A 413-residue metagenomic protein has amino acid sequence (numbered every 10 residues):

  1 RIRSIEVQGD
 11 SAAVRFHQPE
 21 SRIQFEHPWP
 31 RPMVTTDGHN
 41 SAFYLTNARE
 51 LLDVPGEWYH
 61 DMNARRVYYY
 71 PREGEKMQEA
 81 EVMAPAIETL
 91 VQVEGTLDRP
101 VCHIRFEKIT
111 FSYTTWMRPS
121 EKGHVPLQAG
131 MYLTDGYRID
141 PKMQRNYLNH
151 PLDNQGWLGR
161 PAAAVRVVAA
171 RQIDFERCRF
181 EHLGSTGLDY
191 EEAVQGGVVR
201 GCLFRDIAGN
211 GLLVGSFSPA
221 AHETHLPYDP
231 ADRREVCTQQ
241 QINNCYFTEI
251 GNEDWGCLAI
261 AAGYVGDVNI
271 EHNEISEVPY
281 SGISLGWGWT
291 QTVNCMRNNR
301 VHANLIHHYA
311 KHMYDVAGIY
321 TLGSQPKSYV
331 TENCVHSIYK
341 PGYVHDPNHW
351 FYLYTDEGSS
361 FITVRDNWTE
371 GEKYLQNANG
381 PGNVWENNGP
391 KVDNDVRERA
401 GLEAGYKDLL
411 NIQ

Functional and structural regions predicted by a protein language model:
R1-A169, D174-R177, A220-A231: Extracellular polysaccharide-degrading/modifying enzymes targeting complex plant/algal/animal polysaccharides
R1-Q8, N63, K311-K327: Short, solvent-exposed linear motifs at loop/edge-of-secondary-structure regions
V7-D10, N63, D98, A193-Q195 (+2 more regions): Short strand-connecting beta-turns/loops that link adjacent beta-strands
R15, Y68-Y69, D189, G211 (+7 more regions): Structured core elements
P55, A64, C257, Y280 (+5 more regions): Active-site lining segments that contact anionic ligands and/or coordinate catalytic metals
P85-V93, K122-P126, M131-Y132, P151-R166 (+7 more regions): Extracellular beta-strand/beta-solenoid scaffold signature
C102-Y113, P151, R171-S185, V194-G209 (+6 more regions): Right-handed parallel beta-helix
M117, Y343-Q413: Extracellular beta-rich repeat passengers
